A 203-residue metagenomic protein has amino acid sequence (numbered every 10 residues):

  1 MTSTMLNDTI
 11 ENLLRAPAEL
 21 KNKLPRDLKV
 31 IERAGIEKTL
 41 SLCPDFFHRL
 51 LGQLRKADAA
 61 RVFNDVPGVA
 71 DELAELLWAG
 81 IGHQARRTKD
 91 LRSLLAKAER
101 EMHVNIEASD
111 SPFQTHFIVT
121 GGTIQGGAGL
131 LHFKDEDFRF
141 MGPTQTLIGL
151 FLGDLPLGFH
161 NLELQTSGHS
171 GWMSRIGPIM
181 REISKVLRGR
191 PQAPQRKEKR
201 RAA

Functional and structural regions predicted by a protein language model:
T2-A203: Feature captures hydrophobic
